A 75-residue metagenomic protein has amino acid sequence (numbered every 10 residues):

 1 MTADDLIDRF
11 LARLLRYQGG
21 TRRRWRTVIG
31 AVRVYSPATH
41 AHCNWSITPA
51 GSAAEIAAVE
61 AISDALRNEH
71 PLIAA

Functional and structural regions predicted by a protein language model:
M1-V28: N-terminal acidic leader/helix
R33-A75: Detector for the mature cores of small, proteolytically processed and post-translationally modified peptide effectors
